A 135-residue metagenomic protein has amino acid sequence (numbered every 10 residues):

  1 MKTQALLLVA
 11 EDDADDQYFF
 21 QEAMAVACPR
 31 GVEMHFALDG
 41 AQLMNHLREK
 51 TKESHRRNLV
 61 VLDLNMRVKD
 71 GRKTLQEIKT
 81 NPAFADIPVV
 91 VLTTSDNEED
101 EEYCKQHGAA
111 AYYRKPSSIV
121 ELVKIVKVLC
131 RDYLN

Functional and structural regions predicted by a protein language model:
Q4-M24, V60: Conserved acidic segment of CheY-like receiver
F36-L59, L122: Acidic, metal-coordinating helix/loop segments flanking the phosphotransfer/catalytic sites of two-component signaling
Q42, S117-V128: C-terminal output helix
L64-M66: Receiver (REC) domain active-site loop signature in two-component systems and cognate sites in sensor histidine kinases
V68-K69, I78: Hydrophobic residue at a beta-alpha junction that N-caps the helix immediately following a catalytic beta-strand/loop
V90-L92: Hydrophobic/aromatic residues positioned on beta-strands within the core alpha/beta folds
A110: Short, glycine/charged-rich "phosphate-handling" switch motifs in NTP-dependent and phosphotransfer domains
